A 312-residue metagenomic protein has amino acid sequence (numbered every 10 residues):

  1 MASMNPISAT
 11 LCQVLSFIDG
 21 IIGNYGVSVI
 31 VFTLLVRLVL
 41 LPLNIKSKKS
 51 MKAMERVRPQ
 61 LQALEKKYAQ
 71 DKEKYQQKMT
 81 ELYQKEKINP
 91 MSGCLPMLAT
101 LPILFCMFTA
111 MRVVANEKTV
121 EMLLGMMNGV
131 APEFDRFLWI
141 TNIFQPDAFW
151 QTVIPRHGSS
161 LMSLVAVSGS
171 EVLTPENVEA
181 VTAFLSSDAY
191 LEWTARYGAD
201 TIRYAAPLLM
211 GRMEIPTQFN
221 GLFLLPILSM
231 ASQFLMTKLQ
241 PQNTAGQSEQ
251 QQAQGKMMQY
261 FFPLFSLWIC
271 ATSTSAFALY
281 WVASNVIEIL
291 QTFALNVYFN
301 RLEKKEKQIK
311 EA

Functional and structural regions predicted by a protein language model:
M1-A312: Helix-loop-helix
